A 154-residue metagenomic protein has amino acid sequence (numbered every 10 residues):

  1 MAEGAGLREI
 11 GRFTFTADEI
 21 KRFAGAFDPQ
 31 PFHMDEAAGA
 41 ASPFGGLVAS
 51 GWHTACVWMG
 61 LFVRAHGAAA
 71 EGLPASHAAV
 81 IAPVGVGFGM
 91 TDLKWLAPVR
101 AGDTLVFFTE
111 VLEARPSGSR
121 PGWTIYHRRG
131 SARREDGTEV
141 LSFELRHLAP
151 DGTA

Functional and structural regions predicted by a protein language model:
M1-E9, W95-A154: HotDog/MaoC-like acyl-thioester-processing domains
M1-F88, G152-A154: Hot-dog-fold acyl-thioester-processing enzymes
V86-T91, F107: Short beta-strand or tight-loop elements that sit immediately N-terminal to catalytic metal-binding acidic residues
